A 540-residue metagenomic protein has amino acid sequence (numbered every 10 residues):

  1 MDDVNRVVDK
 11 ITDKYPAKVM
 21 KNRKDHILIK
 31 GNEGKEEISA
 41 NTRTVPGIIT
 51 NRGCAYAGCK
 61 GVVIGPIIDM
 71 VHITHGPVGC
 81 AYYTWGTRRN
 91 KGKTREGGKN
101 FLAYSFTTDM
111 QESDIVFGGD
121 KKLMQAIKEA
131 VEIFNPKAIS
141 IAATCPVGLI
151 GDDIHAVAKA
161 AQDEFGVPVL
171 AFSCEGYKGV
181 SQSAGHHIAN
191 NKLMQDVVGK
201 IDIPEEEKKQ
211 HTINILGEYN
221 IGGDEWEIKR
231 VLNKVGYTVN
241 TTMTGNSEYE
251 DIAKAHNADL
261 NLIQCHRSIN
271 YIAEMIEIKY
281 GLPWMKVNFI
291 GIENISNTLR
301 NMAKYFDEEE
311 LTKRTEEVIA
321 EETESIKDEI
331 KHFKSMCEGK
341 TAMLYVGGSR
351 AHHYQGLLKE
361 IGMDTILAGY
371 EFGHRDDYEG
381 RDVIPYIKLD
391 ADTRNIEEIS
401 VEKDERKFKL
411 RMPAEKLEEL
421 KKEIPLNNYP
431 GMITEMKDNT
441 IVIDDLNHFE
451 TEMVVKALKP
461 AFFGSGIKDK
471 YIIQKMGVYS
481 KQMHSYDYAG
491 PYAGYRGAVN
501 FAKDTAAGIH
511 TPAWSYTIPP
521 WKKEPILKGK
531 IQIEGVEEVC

Functional and structural regions predicted by a protein language model:
M1-C540: An N-terminal assembly and electron-transfer interface module characteristic of large anaerobic redox and radical
